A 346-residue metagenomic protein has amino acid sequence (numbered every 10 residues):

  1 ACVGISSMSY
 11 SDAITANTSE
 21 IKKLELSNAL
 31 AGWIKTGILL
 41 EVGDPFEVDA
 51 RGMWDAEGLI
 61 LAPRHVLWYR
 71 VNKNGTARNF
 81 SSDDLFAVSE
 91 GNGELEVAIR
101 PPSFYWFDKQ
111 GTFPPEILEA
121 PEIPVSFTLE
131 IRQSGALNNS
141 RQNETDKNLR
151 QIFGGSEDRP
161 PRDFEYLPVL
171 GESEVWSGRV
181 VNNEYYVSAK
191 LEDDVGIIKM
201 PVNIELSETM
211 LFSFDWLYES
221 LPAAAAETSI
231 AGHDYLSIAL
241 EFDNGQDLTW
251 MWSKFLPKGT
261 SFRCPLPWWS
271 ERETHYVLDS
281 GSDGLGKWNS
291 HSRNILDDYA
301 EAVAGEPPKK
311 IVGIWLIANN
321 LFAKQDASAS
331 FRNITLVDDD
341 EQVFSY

Functional and structural regions predicted by a protein language model:
C2-R150, A231-H233, K254-P265: Acidic, Ser/Thr/Pro
E20-I21, E174-I197: Short carbohydrate-recognition loop motifs
I38-E41, P201-F212, S282-L285: Extracellular/lumenal carbohydrate-interaction signature centered on repeated Trp-anchored short motifs
R51-M53, R100-P102, D215-L221, D243 (+1 more regions): Solvent-exposed strand-to-loop "edge" motifs in beta-rich extracellular domains
V97, G111-F113, I230-I238, R272-G281 (+1 more regions): Extracellular beta-strand ligand-recognition surfaces/modules
V187-E208, L221-A223, E273-V277: Secreted extracellular polysaccharide-interacting domains
E219-K287, A327-S330: Extracellular ligand-binding interfaces
I314, R332-L336: Extracellular beta-strand elements of beta-rich domains used for carbohydrate recognition/degradation or cell-matrix
